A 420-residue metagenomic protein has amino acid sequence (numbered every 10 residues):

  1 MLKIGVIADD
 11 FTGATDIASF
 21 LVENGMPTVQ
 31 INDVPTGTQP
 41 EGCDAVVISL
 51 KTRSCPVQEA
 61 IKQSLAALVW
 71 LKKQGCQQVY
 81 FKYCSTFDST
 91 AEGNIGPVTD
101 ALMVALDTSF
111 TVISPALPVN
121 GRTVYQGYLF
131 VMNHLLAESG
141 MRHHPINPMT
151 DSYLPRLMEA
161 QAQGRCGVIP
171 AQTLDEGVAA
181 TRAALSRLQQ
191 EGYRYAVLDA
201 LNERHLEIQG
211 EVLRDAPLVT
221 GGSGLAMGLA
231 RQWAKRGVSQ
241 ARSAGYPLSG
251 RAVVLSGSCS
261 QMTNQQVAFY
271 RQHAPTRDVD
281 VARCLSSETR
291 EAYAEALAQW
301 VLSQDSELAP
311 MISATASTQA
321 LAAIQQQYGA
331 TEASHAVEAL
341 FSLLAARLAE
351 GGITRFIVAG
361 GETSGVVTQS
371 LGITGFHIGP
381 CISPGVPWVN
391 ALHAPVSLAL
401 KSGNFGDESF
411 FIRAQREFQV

Functional and structural regions predicted by a protein language model:
M1-K3, A60, L68-L206, V420: Cap/lid and interdomain-hinge subdomains that line or gate substrate/regulatory clefts in soluble alpha/beta enzymes
L2-E41, A60-S64, S114-V119: N-terminal basic/disordered segments at the start of proteins
V6-A8, V29-I31, V79-Y83, T111-P115 (+9 more regions): General beta-strand structural signal in soluble alpha/beta enzymes
I17-S19, A91-I95, R122-F130, A180 (+6 more regions): Short acidic, glycine/serine/threonine-rich loops at helix termini
D44-T52, D305-S306, N390-V420: A structural-propensity feature for long, helix-poor, extended segments
M132-Q299: Conserved, well-structured core segments that form the ligand-binding/active-site neighborhood of functional domains
A298-A359: C-terminal structural cap/anchor segments
I353-T354, E362-F410: Conserved, well-ordered active-site substructure
